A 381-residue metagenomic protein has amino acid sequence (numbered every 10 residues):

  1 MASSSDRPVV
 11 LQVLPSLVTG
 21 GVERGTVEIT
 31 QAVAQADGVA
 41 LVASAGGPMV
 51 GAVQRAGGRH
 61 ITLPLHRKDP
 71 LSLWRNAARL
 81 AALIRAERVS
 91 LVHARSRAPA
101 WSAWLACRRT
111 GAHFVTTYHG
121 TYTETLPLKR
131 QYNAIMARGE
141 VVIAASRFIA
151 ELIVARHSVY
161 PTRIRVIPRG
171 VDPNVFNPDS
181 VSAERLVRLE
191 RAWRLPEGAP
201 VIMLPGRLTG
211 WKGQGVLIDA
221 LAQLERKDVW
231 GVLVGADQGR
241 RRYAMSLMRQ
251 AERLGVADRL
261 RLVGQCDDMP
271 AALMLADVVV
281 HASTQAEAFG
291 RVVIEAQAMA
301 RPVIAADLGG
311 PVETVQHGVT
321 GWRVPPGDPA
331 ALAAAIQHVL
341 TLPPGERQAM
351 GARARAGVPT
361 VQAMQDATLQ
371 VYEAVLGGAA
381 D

Functional and structural regions predicted by a protein language model:
G20-E28, P200-Q223, M245, A330: A conserved mid-protein helix/loop that constitutes part of the nucleotide-sugar donor-binding site
D37-V39, P196-P200, Q214-R261: A conserved nucleotide-sugar
V42, P302-A305, V315: Short hydrophobic beta-strand element within catalytic cores of glycosyltransferases and related nucleotide-activated
A94-A100, Y118: Short His-centered aromatic/hydrophobic patch
R108, F114-A145, E151, S158: A conserved, positively charged/aromatic
R259, M274-A288, R301: Acidic donor-binding loop of glycosyltransferase active sites
H317-G318, W322-P329, H338-P344: Conserved acidic donor-binding segment of nucleotide-sugar-dependent glycosyltransferases
G345-T360, A367-Q370: A short, well-ordered alpha-helix in the C-terminal region of glycosyltransferases
